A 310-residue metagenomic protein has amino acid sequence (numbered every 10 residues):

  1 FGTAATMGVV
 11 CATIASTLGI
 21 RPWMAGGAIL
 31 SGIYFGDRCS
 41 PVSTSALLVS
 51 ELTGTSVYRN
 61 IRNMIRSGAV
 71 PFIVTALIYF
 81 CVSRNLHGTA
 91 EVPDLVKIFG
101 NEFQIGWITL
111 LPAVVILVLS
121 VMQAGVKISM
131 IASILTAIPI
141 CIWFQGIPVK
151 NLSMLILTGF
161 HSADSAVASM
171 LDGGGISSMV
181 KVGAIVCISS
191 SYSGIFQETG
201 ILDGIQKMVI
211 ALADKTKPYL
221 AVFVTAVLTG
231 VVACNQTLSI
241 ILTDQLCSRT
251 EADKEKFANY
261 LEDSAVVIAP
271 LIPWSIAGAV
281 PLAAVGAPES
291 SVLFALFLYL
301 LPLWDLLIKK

Functional and structural regions predicted by a protein language model:
F1, S31-D37, L119-Q123, S190-F196 (+2 more regions): Transmembrane alpha-helix interface/packing and boundary motifs in multi-pass membrane proteins, characterized by
F1-V10, S189, L202-L246: Hydrophobic alpha-helical transmembrane segments of multi-pass integral membrane proteins, predominantly secondary
A4, G8, A12, A28 (+18 more regions): Alpha-helical transmembrane segments in multi-pass membrane proteins
M7, C11-I14, L18, S31 (+11 more regions): Hydrophobic alpha-helical segments of integral membrane proteins, encompassing both true transmembrane helices
A12-G106, L110, D253-K310: Membrane-core helix-loop-helix motifs of multi-pass transport proteins
S56-A69, L119-I134, Y219: Alpha-helical transmembrane segments and their helix-start/interface "positive-inside/aromatic belt" motifs in integral
L111-M154: Flexible hinge motifs at transmembrane-helix junctions and intramembrane kinks/re-entrant loops in multi-pass membrane
I147-G200, L220-F223, V227-L228, V232: Core transmembrane alpha-helical segments of multi-pass membrane transporters/permeases
